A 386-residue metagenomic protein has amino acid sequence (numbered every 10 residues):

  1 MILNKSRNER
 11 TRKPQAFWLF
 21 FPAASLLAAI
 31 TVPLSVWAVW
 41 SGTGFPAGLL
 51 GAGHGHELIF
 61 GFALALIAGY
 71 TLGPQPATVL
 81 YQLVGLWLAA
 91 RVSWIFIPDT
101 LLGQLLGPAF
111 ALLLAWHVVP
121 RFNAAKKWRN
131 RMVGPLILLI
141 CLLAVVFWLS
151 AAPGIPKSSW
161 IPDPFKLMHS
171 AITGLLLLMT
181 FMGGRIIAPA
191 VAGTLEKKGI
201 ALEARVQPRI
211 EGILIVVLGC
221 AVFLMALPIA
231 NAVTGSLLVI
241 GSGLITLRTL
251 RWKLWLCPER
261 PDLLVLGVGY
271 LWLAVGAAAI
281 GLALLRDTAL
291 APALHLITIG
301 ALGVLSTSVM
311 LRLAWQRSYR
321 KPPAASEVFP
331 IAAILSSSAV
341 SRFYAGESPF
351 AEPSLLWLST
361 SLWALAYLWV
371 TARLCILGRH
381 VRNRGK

Functional and structural regions predicted by a protein language model:
M1-K386: Hydrophobic alpha-helical transmembrane segments of multi-pass integral membrane proteins
